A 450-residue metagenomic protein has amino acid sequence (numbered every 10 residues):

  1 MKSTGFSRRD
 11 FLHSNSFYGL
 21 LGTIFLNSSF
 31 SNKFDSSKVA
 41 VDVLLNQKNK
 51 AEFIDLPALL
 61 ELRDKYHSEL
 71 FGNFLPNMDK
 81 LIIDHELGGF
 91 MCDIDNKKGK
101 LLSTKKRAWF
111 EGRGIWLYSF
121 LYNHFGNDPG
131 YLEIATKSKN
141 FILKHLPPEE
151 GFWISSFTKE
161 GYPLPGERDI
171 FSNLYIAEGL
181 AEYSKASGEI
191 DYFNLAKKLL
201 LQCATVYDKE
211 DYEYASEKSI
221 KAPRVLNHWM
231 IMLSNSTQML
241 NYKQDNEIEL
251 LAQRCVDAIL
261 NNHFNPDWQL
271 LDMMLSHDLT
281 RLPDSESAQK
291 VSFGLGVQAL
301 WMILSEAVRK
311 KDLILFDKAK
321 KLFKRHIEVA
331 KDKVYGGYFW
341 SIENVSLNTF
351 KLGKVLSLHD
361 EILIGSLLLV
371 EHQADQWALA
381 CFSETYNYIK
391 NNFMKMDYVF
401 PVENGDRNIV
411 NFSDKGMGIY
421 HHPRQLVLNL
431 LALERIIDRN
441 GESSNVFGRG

Functional and structural regions predicted by a protein language model:
K2-S3, S7-R8, R107, G418: A general, composition-driven signal for non-globular sequence regions
K2-T4, D10-S31: N-terminal export signals
G5, F11-L12, W116, V427: Sequence-pattern detector for short linear motifs and compositional/periodic biases rather than a specific fold
R9-D10, G450: Positively charged, low-complexity intrinsically disordered regions
K33-G450: Glycan-recognition and catalytic cores of secretory/periplasmic carbohydrate-active enzymes
